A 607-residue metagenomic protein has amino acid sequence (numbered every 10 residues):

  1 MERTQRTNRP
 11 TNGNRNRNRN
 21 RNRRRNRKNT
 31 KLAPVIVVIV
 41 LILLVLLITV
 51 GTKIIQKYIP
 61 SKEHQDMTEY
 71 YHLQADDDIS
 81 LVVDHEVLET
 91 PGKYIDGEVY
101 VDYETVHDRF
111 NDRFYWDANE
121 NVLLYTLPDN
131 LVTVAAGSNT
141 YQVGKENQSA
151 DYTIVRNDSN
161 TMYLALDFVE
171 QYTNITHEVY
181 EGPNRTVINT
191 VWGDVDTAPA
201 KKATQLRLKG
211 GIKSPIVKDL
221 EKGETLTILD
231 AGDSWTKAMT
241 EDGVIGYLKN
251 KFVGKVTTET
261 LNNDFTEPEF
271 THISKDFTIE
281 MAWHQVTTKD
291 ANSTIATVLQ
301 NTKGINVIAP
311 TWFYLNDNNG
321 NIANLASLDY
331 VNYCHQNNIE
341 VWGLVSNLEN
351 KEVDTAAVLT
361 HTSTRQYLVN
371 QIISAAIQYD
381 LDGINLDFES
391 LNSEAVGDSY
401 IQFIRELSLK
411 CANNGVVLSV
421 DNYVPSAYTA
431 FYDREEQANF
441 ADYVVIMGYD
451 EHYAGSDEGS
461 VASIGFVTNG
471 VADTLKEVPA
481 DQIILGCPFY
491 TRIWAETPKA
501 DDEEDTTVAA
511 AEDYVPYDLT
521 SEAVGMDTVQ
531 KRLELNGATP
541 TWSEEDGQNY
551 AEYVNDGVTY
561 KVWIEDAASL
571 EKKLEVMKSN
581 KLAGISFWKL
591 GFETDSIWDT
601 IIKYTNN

Functional and structural regions predicted by a protein language model:
M1-I36: N-terminal Lys/Arg-rich, disordered targeting/topogenic segments
K28-G232, L261-S274: Primary recognition of N-terminal secretory signal peptides and signal-anchoring hydrophobic helices
Y125, G223, T236-T240, L248-K249: SH3/SH3-like beta-barrel fold
T260-Q371: Glycan-recognition patch characteristic of GH18 chitinases/ENGases and related GlcNAc/peptidoglycan-binding proteins
N263, T491-K573, T605: Glycan-binding loop/region signatures in secreted carbohydrate-active enzymes
T287-T302, T362-Q378, S426-R434, E565-K578: Short, acidic/polar
I308, L386, V444, L485 (+2 more regions): Conserved, mostly hydrophobic/aromatic
N318-L325, N370, S393, G397-K531: Substrate-binding surface in catalytic domains of secreted glycosidases
